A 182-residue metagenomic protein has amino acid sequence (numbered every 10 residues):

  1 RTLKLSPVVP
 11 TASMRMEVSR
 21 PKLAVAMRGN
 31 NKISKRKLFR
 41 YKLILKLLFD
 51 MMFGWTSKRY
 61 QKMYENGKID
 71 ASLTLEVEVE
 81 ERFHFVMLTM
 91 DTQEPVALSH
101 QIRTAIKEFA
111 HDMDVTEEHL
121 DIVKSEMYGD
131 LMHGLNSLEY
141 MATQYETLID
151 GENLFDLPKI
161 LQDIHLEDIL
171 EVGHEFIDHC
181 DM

Functional and structural regions predicted by a protein language model:
T2-K58: His/Glu-based metal-binding/catalytic segments typifying zinc-dependent metallopeptidases
L5, M16, V77-V79, T116 (+1 more regions): Sterically constrained small-residue positions within well-ordered secondary structures of folded domains
A12, T74-E76, L170-G173: Generic recognition of flexible, low-complexity loop/linker segments
A24-N30, Y60-H111, E118-I164, H179-M182: M16 family metallopeptidases and their MPP-like homologs
M51, K62, A105, V172-E175: Generic, well-ordered alpha-helical scaffold segments in large soluble proteins
L170-M182: Bilobed periplasmic-binding protein-like "clamshell/Venus-flytrap" ligand-binding domains
